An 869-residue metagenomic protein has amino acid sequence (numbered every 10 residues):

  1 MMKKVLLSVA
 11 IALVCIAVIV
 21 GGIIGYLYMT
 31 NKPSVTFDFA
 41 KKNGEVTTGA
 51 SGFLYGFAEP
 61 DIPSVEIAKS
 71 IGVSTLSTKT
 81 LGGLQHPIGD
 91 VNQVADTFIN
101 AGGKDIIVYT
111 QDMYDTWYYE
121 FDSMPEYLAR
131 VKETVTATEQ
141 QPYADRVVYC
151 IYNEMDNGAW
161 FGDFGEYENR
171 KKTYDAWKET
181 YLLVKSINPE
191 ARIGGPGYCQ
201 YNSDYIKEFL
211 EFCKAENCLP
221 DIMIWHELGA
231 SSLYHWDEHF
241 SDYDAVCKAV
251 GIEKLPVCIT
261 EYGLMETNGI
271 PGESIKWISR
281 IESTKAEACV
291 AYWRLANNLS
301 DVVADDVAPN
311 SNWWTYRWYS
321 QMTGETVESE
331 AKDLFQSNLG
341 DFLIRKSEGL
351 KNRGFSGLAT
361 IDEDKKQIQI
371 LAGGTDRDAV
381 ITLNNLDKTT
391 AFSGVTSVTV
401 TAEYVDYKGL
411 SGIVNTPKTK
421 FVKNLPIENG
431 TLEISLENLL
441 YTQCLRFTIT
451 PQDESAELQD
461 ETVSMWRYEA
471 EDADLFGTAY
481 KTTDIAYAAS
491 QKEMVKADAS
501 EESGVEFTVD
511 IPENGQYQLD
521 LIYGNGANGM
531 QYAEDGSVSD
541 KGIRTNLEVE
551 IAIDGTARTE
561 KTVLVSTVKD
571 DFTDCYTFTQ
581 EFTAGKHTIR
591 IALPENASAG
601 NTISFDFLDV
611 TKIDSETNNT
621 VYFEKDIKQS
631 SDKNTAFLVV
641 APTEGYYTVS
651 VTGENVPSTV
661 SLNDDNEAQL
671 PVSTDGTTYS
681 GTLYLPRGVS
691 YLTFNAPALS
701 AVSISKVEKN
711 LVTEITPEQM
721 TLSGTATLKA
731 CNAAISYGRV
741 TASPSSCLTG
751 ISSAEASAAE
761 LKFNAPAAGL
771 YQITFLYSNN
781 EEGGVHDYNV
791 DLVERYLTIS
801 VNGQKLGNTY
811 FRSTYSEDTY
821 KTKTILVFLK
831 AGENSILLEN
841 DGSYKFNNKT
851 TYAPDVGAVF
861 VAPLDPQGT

Functional and structural regions predicted by a protein language model:
K3-I107, D112-V148, D175-G195, E253 (+7 more regions): Non-catalytic accessory regions flanking glycosidase/transglycosidase catalytic cores in CAZymes
A50, V73, A144-V147, P220 (+3 more regions): Core-facing hydrophobic residues within beta-strands of well-ordered domains
Y55, T78, I151-Y152, G195-P196 (+3 more regions): Conserved beta-strand positions
A58, L81, E154, L228 (+5 more regions): Flexible loop residues that form catalytic and substrate-binding hotspots at small-molecule/glycan-binding clefts
P60, G83, M113, D156 (+7 more regions): Residue-level marker for beta-strand->alpha-helix junctions and adjacent short loops that shape enzyme
P60, T116-A245, V250, E266-W277 (+1 more regions): Active-site cleft segment of glycoside hydrolase catalytic domains centered on the general acid/base Glu
L228-T323: Catalytic-core region of carbohydrate-active enzymes that cleave or remodel glycosidic bonds
E454-T869: Extracytoplasmic
